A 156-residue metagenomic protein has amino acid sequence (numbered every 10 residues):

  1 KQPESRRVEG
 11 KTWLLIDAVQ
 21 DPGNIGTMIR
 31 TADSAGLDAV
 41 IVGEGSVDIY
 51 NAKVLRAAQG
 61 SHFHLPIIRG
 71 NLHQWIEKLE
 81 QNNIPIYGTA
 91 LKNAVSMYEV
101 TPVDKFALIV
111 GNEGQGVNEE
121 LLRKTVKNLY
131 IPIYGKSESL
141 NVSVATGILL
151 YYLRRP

Functional and structural regions predicted by a protein language model:
K1, S5-N93: RNA substrate-binding interface of SAM-dependent RNA methyltransferases
S34-A35, I49, K53-S61, E119-P156: Structured adenosyl-cofactor binding patch, chiefly the S-adenosyl-L-methionine
G88-S137, N141: Active-site/ligand-binding-proximal alpha/beta "capping" segment
